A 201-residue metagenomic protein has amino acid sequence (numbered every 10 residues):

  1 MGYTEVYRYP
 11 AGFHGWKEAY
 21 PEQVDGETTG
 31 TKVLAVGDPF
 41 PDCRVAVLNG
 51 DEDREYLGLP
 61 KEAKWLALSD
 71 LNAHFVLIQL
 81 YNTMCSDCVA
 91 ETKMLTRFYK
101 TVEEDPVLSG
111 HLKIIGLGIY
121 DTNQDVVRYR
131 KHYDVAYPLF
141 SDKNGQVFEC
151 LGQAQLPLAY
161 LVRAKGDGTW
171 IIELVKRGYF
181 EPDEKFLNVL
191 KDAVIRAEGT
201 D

Functional and structural regions predicted by a protein language model:
M1-V33: Rhodanese-like catalytic fold shared by cysteine-dependent sulfurtransferases and DSP/PTP-type phosphatases
D25-L57: N-proximal helix/coil linker or "cap" segments that precede and/or mark the start of modular domains
R44-V76: A short beta-strand-turn-helix
G50-A63, P106-G110, A164-I171: Short, solvent-exposed loop/turn segments that connect beta-strands within catalytic domains and beta-strand-rich
N72, L80-R97: Conserved redox-active cysteine motifs that mediate thiol-disulfide chemistry, especially di-cysteine Cys-X(1-2)-Cys
L77-I78, I114, A159: Hydrophobic beta-strand anchors of alpha/beta hydrolase catalytic cores
V89-Y133, Q146-C150: Structural microenvironment flanking redox-active thiols in thiol-disulfide oxidoreductases
K131-A136, D142-A193: Thiol/disulfide oxidoreductase modules built on the thioredoxin-like
